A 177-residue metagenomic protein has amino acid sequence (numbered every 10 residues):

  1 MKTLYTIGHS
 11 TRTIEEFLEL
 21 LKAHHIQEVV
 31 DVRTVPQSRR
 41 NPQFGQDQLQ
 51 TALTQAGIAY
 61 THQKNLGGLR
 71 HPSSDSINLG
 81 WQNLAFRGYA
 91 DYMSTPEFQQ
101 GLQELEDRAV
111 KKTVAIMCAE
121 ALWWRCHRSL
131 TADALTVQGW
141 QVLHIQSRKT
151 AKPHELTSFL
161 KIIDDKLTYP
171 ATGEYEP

Functional and structural regions predicted by a protein language model:
M1-P177: Residues lining hydrophobic/aromatic ligand-binding pockets adjacent to catalytic sites
